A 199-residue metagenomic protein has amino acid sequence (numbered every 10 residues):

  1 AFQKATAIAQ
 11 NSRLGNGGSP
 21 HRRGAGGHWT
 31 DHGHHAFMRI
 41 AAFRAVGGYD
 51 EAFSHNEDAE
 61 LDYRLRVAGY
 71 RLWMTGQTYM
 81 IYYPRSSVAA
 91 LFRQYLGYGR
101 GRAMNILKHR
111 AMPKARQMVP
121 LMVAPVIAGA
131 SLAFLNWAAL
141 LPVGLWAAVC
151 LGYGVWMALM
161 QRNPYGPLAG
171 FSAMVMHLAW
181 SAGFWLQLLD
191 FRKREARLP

Functional and structural regions predicted by a protein language model:
A1-S12, T78-Y83: Conserved donor NDP-sugar-binding/catalytic core segment of glycosyltransferases
T6-H35, R44, K108: Short, flexible, basic/aromatic active-site loop/helix in glycosyltransferases
S12-H21, S181-P199: Low-complexity, charge- and small-residue-enriched intrinsically disordered regions
G24-H55, A68, G76-Q77: Conserved nucleotide-sugar donor-binding catalytic segment
D50-P113: Catalytic donor/gating beta->alpha subdomain of glycosyltransferases that bind UDP-sugars
P113-L121: Select subsegments of transmembrane alpha-helices in polytopic membrane proteins, especially boundary-proximal
M122-R194: Membrane-embedded multi-pass helical conduit in multi-pass membrane proteins, especially envelope-biosynthetic
